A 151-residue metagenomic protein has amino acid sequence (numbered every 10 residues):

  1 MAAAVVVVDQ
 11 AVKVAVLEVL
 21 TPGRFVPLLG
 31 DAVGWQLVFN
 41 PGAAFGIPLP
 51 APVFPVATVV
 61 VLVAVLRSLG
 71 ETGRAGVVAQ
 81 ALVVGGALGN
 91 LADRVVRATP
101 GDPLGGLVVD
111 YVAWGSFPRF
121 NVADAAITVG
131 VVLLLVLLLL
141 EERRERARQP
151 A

Functional and structural regions predicted by a protein language model:
M1-A151: Alpha-helical transmembrane bundles and membrane-interface segments of multipass inner-membrane proteins
